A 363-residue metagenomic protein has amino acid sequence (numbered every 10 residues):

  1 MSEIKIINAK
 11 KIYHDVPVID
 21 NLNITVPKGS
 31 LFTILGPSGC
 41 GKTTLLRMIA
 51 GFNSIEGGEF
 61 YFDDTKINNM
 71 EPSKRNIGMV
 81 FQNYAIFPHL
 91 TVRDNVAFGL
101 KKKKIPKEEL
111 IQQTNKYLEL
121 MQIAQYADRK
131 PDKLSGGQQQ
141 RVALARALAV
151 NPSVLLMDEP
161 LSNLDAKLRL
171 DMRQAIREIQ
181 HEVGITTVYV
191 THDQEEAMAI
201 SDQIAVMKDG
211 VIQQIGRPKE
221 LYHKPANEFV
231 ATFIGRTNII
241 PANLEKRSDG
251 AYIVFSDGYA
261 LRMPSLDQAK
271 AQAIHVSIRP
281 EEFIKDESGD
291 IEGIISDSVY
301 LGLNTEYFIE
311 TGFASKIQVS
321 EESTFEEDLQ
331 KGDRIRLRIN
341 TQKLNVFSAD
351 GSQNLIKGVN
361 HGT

Functional and structural regions predicted by a protein language model:
L31, P72-F229: ABC ATPase nucleotide-binding domains
L35-P37: The feature captures the beta-strand-to-loop junction immediately N-terminal to the Walker
T43-L46, V142: ABC ATPase nucleotide-binding domain helices that frame the ATP-binding cleft
A50: Helix-to-loop junction immediately C-terminal to a conserved catalytic motif
G58-K66: Conserved ABC transporter NBD signature motif
T237, R247-T363: Non-catalytic connector elements of ABC transporters
